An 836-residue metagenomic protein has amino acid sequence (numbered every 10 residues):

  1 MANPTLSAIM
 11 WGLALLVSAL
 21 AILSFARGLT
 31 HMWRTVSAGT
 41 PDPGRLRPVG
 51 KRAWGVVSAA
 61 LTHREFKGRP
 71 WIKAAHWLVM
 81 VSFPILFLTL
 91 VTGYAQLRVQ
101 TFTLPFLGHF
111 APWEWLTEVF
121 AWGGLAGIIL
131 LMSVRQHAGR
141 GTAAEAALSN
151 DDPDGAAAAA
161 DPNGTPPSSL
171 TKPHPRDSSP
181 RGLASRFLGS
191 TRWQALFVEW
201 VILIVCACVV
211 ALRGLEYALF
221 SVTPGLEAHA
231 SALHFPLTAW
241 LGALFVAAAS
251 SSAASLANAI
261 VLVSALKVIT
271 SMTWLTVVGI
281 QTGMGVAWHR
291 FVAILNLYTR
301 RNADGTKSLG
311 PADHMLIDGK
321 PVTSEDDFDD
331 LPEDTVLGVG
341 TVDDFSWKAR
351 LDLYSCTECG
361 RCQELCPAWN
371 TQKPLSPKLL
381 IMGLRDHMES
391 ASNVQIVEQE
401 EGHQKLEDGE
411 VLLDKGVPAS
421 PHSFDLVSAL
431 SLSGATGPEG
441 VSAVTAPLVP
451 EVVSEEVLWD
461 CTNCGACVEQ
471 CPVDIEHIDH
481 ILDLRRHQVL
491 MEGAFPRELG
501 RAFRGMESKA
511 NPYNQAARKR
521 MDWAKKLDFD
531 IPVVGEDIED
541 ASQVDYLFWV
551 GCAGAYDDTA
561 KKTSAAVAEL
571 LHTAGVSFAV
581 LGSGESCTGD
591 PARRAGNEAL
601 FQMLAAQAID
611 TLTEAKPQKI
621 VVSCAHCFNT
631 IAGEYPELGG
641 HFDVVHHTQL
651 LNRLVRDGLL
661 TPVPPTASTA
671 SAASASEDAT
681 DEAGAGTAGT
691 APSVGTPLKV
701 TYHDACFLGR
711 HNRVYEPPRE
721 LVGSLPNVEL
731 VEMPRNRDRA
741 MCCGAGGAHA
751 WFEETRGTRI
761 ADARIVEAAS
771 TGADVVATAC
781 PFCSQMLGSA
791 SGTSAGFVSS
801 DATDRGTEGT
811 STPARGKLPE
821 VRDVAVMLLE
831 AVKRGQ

Functional and structural regions predicted by a protein language model:
M1-E333, G338, K378, M382 (+1 more regions): Membrane-embedded alpha-helical bundles of multi-pass integral membrane proteins
A2-S133, H137, D344-L353, L375-L379 (+2 more regions): Iron-sulfur-cluster electron-transfer modules
N150-S178, V394-A443, T669-T690, T803-T807: Long intrinsically disordered, low-complexity regions that are acidic and Ser/Thr-rich
T165, C208, G214, L244-S251 (+4 more regions): Iron-sulfur cluster-binding electron-transfer modules in prokaryotic oxidoreductases
S179-T191, A254-N258, S420-W459, A688-V694 (+1 more regions): Intrinsically disordered, low-complexity acidic Ser/Thr-rich regulatory segments
D329-G340, D344-R350, E364-N370, L380 (+1 more regions): Polar-ligand-bearing catalytic/cofactor-coordination segments of membrane-embedded or membrane-tethered inner-membrane
C356-C362, C366, C467, C471: The canonical Cys-X-X-Cys-His
Q372-S390, V397-G402, P718-P726, N736-R739: Active/binding-pocket-proximal capping segment
